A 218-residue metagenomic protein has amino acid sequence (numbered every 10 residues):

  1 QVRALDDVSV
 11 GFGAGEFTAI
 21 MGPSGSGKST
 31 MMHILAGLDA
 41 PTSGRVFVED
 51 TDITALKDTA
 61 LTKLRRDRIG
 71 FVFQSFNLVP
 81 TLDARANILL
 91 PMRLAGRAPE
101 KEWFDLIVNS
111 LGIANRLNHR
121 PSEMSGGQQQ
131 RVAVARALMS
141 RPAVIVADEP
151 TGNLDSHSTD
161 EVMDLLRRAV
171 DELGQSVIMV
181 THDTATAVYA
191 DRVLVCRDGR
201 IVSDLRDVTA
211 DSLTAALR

Functional and structural regions predicted by a protein language model:
Q1-A190, V195-C196, I201: ABC family nucleotide-binding domain
R200-R218: Conserved beta-strand-loop-alpha-helix hinge in the C-terminal portion of ABC ATPase nucleotide-binding domains
